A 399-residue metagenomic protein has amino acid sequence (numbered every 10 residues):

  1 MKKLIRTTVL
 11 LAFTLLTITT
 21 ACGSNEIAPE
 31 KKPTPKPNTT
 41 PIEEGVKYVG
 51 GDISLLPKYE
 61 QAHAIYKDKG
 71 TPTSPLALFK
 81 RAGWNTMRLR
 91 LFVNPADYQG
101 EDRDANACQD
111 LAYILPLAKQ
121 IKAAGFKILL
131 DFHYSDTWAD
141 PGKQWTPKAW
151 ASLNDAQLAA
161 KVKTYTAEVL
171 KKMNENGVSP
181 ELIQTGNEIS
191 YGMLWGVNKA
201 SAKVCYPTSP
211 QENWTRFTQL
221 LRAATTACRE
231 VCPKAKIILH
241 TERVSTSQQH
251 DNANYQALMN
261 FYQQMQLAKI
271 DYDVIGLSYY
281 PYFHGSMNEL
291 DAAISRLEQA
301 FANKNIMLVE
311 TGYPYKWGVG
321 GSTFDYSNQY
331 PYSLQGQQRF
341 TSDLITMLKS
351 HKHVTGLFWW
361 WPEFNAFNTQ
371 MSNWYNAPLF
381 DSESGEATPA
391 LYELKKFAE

Functional and structural regions predicted by a protein language model:
M1, L15-P41: Bacterial Sec-dependent N-terminal signal peptides
M1-V9: Bacterial N-terminal signal peptides that target proteins for export
P37-L78: Boundary/entry segment of secreted carbohydrate-active catalytic domains
V49-I53, M87-L89, I128-F132, E181-T185 (+4 more regions): Hydrophobic faces of well-ordered beta-strands that scaffold small-molecule active sites in alpha/beta enzyme cores
K58-G70, N94-G100, D104-A112, S190-M193 (+3 more regions): Acidic-and-aromatic substrate-binding clefts and catalytic sites of carbohydrate-active enzymes
T73-L76, P233-I237, D251, Y255-Y326 (+2 more regions): Glycoside hydrolase catalytic-domain groove-lining segments
L78-N213, T218-V244: Substrate-binding cleft and catalytic face of glycoside hydrolase catalytic domains, especially the flexible beta-alpha
A200-K203, A292, R296-N303, K316-E399: Aromatic-rich peripheral "rim/lid" segments of glycoside hydrolase catalytic domains that contact and position glycan
